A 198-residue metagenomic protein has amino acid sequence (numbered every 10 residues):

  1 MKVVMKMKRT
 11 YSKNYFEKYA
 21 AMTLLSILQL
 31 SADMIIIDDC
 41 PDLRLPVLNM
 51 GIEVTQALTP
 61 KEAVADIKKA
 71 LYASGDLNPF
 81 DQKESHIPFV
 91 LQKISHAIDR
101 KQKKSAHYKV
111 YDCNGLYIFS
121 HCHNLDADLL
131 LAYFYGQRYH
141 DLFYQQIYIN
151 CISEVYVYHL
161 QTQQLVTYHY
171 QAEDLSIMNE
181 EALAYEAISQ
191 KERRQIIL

Functional and structural regions predicted by a protein language model:
M1-I36, T55-L198: Metal-dependent nuclease catalytic core centered on acidic motifs
D38-D42: Short, solvent-exposed loop/turn elements at beta->coil junctions and helix N-caps that rim active or binding pockets
L43-L45, M50-Q56: Conserved catalytic cores of phosphodiester-cleaving nucleases, focusing on short active-site segments
